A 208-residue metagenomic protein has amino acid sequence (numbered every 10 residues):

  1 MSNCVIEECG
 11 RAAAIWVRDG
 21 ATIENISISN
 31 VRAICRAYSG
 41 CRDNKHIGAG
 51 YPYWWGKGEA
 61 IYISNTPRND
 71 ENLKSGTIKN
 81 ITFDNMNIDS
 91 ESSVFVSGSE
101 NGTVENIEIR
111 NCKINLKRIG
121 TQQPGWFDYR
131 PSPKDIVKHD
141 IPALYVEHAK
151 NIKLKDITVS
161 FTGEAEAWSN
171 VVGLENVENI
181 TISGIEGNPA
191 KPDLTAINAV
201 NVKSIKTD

Functional and structural regions predicted by a protein language model:
M1-D208: Extracellular/periplasmic carbohydrate-active domains that bind, remodel, or depolymerize complex polysaccharides
